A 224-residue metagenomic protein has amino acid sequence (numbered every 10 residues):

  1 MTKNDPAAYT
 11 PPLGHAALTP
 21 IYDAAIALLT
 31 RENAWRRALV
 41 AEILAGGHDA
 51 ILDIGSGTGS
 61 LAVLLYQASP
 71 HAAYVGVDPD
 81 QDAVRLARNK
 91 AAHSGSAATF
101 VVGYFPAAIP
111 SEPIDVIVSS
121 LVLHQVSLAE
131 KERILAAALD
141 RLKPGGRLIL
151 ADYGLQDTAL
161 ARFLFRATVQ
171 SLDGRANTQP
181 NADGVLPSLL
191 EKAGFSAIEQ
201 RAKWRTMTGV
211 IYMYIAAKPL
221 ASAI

Functional and structural regions predicted by a protein language model:
M1-A45: Conserved class I S-adenosyl-L-methionine
P6, A151-A193, I198-T206, Y212: C-terminal alpha-helical "lid/dimerization" subdomain adjacent to the S-adenosyl-L-methionine
H48-D49: Nucleotide donor/acceptor-binding cores
L52, T58-P106: Class I SAM-dependent methyltransferase SAM/SAH-binding core
I109-V116: A short acidic, Gly/Pro-enriched loop at the edge of an enzyme's catalytic core that lines a small-molecule cofactor
V116-A129: A short SAM/SAH-binding and catalytic strip from SAM-dependent methyltransferases
E132-P144: A short glycine-rich, Lys/Arg-flanked "PGG" loop and its adjoining helix->strand segment in the class I
M213-I224: C-terminal lobe and adjacent flexible extensions of AdoMet/dcAdoMet transferase-like proteins
